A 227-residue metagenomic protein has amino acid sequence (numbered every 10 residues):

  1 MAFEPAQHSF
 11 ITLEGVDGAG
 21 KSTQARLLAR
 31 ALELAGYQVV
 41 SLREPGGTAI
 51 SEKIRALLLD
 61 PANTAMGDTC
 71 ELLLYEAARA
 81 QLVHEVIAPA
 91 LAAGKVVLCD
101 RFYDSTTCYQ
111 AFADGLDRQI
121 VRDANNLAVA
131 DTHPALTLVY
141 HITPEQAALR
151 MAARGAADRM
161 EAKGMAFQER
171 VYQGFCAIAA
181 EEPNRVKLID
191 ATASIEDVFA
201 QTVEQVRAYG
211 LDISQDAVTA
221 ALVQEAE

Functional and structural regions predicted by a protein language model:
A2-E4, L27-A29, E145-E227: NTP-dependent small-molecule kinase module
F10: Walker A (P-loop) ATP-phosphate-binding motif of ABC ATPase nucleotide-binding domains
L13: Hydrophobic anchor at the beta1->P-loop junction of P-loop NTPases
G18: Walker A (P-loop) phosphate-binding loop of P-loop NTPases
K21: Conserved lysine of the Walker
Q24: Hydrophobic positions on the alpha1 helix immediately C-terminal to the Walker A/P-loop
A35-V129: ATP-dependent small-molecule kinase phosphotransfer cores that center on conserved nucleotide phosphate-binding segments
R101, S105-Q173, A177: A glycine- and Lys/Arg-enriched "phosphate-lid" helix/loop adjacent to the NTP-binding pocket of small-molecule kinases
